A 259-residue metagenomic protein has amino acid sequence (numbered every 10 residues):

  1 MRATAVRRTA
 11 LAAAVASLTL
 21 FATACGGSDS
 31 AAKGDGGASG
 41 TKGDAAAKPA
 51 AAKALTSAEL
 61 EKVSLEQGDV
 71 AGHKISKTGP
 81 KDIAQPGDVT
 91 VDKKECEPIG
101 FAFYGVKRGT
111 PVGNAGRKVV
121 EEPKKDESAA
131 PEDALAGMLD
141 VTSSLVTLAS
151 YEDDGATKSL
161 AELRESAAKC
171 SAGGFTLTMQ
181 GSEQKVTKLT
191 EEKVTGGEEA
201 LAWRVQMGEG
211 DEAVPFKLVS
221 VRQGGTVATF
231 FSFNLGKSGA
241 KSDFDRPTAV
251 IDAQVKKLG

Functional and structural regions predicted by a protein language model:
M1-A13: Bacterial N-terminal signal peptides that target proteins for export
L18: Active-site-proximal loop/hinge segments that shape catalytic or ion-binding/gating pockets
F21-A24: C-terminal motif of bacterial Sec signal peptides marking the signal peptidase cleavage site
G26-D29: Bacterial signal peptide processing site
A38-L65: N-terminal low-complexity, Pro/Thr/Ser-rich intrinsically disordered segments that act as propeptides or flexible
S76-V214: A small/polar (G/S/T-enriched), proline-flanked helix-loop surface module common in exported/cell-envelope proteins
T187-T248: A short, solvent-exposed beta-edge/loop patch
T248-L258: Short, low-complexity, Pro/Ser/Thr/Gly-rich segments in the mature regions of secreted, periplasmic
